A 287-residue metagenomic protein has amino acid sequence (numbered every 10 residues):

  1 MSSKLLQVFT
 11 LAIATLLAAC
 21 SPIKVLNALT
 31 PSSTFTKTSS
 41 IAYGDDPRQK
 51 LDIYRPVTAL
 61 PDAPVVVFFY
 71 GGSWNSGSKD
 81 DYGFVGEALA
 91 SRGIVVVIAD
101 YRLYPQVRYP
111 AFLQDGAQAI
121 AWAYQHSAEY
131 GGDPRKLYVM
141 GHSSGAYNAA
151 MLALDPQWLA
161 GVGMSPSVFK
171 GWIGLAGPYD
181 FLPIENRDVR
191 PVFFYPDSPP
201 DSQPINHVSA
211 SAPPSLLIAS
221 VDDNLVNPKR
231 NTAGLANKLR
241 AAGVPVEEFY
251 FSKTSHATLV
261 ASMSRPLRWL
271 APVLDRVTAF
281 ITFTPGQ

Functional and structural regions predicted by a protein language model:
I23-A59: N-terminal cap/lid segment of alpha/beta-hydrolase-fold proteins
D46, G177-H207, P213: Mobile cap/lid helix-loop segments that gate and shape the active-site cleft of serine hydrolases
D80-I98: Short amphipathic alpha-helix adjacent to the substrate-entry channel of hydrolases
V107-S127: Alpha/beta-hydrolase active-site loop
A121-R187: Primarily recognizes the serine-hydrolase "nucleophile elbow" in alpha/beta-hydrolase and SGNH/GDSL folds
L217-S220: Short beta-strand/loop motif that positions the catalytic acidic residue of the alpha/beta-hydrolase fold
N224-A233: Conserved alpha/beta-hydrolase "acid-adjacent" motif
R240-Q287: C-terminal catalytic histidine-bearing segment of alpha/beta-hydrolase fold enzymes
